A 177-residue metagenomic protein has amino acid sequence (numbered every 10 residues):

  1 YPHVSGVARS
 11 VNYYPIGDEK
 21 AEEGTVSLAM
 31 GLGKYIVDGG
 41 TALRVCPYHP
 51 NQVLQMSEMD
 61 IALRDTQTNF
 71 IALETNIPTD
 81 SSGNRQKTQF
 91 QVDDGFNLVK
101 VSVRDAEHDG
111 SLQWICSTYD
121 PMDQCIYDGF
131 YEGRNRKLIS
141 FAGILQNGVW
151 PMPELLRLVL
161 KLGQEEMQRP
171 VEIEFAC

Functional and structural regions predicted by a protein language model:
Y1-C177: Conserved mixed alpha/beta core segments that line enzyme active sites in large multi-domain catalysts
